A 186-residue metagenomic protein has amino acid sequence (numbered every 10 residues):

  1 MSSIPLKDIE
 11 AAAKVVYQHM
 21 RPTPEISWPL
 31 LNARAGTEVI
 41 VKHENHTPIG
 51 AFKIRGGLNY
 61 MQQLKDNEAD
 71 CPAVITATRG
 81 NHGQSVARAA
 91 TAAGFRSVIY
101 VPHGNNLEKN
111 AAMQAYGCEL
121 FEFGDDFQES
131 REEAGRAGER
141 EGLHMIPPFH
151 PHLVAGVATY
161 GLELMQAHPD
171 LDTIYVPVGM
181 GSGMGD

Functional and structural regions predicted by a protein language model:
M1-D186: PLP-dependent amino-acid enzyme catalytic core
